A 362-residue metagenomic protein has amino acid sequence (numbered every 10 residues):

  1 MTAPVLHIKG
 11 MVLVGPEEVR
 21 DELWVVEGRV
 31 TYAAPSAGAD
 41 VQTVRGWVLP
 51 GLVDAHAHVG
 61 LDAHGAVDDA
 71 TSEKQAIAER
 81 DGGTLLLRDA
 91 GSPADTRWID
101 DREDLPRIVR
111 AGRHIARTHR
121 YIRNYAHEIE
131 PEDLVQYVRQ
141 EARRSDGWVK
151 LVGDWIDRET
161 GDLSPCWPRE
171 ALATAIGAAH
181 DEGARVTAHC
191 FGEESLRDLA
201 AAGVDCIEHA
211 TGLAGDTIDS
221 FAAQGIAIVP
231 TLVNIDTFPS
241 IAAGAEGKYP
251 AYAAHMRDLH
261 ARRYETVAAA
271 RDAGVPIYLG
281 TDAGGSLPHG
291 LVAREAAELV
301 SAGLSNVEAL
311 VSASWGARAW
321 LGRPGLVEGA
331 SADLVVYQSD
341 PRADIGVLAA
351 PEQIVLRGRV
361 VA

Functional and structural regions predicted by a protein language model:
M1-G38, V48-L49, S339-D344, R359-V360: N-terminal metal-binding scaffold of metallo-dependent hydrolase/deaminase domains
G10-M11, G28, R45, V53-H56 (+14 more regions): Divalent metal-coordination and catalytic microenvironments
G46-E103, H119-N124, A202: Metal-associated gating/positioning segment near the N- to mid-region
G51, H58, K74-T84, L105 (+3 more regions): Active-site gating loops and adjacent loop-to-helix segments of metal-dependent hydrolytic enzymes
G60-D62, P93-R97, A116-T118, W155-R158 (+4 more regions): Active-site environment of divalent metal-dependent phosphoester hydrolases
A63-V67, T160, L196-A202, N234-G247 (+4 more regions): Histidine/acidic-residue-rich catalytic or RNA/ligand-binding cores of hydrolases and nuclease-related proteins
D133-I228, G244-A245, R257-I277, P324: Histidine/acidic residue-rich metal-binding segments in metalloenzymes
D181, H260-D340: His/Asp/Glu-enriched, well-ordered alpha-helical/loop segment that forms or immediately abuts the divalent-metal
